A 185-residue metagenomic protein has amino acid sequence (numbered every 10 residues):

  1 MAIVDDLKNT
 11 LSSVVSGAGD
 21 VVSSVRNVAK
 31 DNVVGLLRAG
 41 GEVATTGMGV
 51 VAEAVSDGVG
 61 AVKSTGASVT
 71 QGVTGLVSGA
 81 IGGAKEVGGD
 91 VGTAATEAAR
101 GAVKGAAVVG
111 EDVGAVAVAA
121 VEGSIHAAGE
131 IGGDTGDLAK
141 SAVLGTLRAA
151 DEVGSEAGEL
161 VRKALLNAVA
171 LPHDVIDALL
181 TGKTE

Functional and structural regions predicted by a protein language model:
I3-E185: Extended, low-complexity, charged alpha-helical tracts that assemble into coiled-coils or amphipathic helices used
